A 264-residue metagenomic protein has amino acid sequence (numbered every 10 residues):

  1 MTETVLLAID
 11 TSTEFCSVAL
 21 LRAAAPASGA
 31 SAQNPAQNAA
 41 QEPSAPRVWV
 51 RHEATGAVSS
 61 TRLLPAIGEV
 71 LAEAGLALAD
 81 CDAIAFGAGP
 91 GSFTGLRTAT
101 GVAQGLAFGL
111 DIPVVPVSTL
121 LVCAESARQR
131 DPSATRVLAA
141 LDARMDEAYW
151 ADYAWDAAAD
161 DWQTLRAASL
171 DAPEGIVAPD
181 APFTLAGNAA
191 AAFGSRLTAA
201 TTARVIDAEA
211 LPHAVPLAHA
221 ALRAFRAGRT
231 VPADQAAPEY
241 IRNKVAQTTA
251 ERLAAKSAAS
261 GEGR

Functional and structural regions predicted by a protein language model:
M1-A88: N-terminal beta-alpha supersecondary unit
T2, A24-S31, P35-A36, A40-P46 (+7 more regions): Surface "functional belts" at beta-alpha junctions
T2, S12-F15, F108, D146 (+1 more regions): Short, basic and Ser/Thr-rich N-terminal targeting/leader segments
L71, A221-R229: Short, hydrophobic alpha-helical segments
A85-T119: DPxDG-like acidic metal-binding loop motif
H213-A220: Short, charged, surface-exposed secondary-structure boundary motifs
P232, A237-R264: Acidic two-metal-ion nuclease catalytic site recognized across multiple nuclease folds, prominently DnaQ/RNase D-T
